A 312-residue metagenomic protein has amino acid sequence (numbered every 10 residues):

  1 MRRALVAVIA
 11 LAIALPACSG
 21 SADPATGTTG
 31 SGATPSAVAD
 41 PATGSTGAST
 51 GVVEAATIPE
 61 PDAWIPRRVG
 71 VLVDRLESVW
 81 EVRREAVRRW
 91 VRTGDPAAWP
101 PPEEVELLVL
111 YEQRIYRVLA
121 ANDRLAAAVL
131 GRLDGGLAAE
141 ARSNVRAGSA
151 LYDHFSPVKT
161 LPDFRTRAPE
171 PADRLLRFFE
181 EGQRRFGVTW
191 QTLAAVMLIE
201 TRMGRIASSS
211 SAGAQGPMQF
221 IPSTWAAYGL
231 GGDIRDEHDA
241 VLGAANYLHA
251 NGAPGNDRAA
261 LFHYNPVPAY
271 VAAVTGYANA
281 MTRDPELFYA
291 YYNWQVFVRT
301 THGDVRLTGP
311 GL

Functional and structural regions predicted by a protein language model:
M1-R184, P268, G276-L312: Cell-wall glycan-active module
A97, F164, S209-S210, G229 (+1 more regions): Residue-level detector of alpha-helix boundaries and kinks
L107, Y111, A195-L198, G243 (+2 more regions): Amphipathic alpha-helical interaction segments
R124-A128, G187-A195, S208, A253-Y264 (+1 more regions): Surface-exposed patches in mature extracellular/periplasmic domains of secreted proteins
E170-R185, Q191, P217, P222-A278: Alpha-helical segment that forms one wall of the substrate-binding/catalytic cleft in peptidoglycan-active domains
R202-R205: Periplasmic/extracellular electron-transfer cofactor-ligation site, primarily the c-type cytochrome heme-c attachment
A207-S210, V274-T275: Short, solvent-exposed loop/turn and secondary-structure capping segments
